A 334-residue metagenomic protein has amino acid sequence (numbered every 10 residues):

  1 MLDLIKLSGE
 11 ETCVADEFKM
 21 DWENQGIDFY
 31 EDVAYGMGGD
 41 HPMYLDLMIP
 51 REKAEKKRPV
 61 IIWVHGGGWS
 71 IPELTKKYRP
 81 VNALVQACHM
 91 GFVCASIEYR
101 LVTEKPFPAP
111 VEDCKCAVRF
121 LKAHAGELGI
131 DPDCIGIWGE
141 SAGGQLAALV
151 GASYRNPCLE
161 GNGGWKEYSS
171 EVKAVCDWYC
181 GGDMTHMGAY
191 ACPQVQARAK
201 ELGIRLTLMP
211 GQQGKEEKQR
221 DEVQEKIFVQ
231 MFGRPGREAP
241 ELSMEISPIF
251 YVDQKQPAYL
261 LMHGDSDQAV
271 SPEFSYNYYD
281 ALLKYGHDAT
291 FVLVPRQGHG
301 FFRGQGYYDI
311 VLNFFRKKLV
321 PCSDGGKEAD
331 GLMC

Functional and structural regions predicted by a protein language model:
M1-C334: Alpha/beta-hydrolase superfamily serine-hydrolase fold, recognizing
